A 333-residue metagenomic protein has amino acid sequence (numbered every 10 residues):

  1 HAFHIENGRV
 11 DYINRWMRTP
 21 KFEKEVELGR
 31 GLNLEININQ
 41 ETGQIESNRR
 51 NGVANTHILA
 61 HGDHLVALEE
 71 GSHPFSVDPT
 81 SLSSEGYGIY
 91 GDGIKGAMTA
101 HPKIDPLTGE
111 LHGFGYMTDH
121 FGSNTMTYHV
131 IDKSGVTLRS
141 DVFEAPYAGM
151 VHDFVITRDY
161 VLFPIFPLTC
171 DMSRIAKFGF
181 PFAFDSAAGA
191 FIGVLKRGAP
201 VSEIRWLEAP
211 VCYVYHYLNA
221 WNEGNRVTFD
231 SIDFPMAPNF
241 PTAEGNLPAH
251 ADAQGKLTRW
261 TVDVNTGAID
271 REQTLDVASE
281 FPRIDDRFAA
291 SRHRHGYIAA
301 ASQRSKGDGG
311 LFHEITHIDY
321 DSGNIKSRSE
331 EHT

Functional and structural regions predicted by a protein language model:
H1-E331: Beta-propeller domains
